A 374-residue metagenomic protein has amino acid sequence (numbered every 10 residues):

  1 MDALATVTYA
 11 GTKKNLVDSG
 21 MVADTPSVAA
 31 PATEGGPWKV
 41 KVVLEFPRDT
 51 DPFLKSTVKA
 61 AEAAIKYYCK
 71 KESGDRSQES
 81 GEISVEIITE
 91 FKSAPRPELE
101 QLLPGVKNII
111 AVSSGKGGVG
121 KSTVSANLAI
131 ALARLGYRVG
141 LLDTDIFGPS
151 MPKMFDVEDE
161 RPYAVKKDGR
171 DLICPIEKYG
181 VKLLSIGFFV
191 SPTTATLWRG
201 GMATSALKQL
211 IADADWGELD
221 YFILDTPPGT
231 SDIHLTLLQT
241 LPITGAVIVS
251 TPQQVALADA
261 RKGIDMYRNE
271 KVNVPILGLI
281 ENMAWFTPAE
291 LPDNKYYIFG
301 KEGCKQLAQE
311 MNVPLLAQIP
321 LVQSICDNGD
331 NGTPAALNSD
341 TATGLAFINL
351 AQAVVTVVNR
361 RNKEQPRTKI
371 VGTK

Functional and structural regions predicted by a protein language model:
L4, V22, V106, G117 (+10 more regions): Residue-level signature of catalytic and energy-coupling elements of molecular machines, predominantly ATP/GTP-dependent
D18-M21, P26-P31, G35-P37, L44-P47 (+4 more regions): Extreme N-terminal, non-catalytic leader segments that precede Walker-type/kinase nucleotide-binding cores
N108-D145, L279: Walker A/P-loop phosphate-binding motif and the immediately C-terminal alpha-helix
L132, Y137-T196, T204, I211: Phosphate-binding loop that captures ATP/GTP phosphates
G187-L237: Phosphate-binding/switch loop-helix module in NTP-utilizing enzymes
D220-Y221, P227-D327: Conserved catalytic-core segment of NTP-binding enzymes
N331-T343: C-terminal boundary of histidine-terminating zinc-finger modules
A353, K363-K374: A short, charged, Gly/Pro-tolerant segment at domain boundaries
